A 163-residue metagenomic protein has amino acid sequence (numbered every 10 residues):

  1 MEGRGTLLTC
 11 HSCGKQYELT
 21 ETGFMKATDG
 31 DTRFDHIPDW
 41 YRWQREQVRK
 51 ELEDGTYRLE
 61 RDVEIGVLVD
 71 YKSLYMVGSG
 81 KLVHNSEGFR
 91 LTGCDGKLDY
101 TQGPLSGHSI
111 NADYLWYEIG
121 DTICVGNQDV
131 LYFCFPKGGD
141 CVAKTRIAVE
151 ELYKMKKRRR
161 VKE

Functional and structural regions predicted by a protein language model:
M1, C10-C13, M76-G78, A112: Soluble catalytic domains of membrane acyltransferases
E2-D31: Cys/His-rich short segments
L7, Q16, K81, S86-R90 (+1 more regions): Structural motif
L8-S12, L91, D121-G126: Generic recognition of long tandem-repeat/solenoid scaffolds
Q16-E18, S73-Y75, L91-Y100, N127-C141: Short, surface-exposed beta-strand/loop "edge" segments at domain boundaries and coil↔beta transitions
M25-L82: Anionic N-terminal interaction surfaces
Y71-K81, N85-G120: Phosphoinositide-binding peripheral membrane targeting modules
L105-E163: Acidic, Ser/Thr- and proline-rich intrinsically disordered linker/docking segments of eukaryotic scaffolds
